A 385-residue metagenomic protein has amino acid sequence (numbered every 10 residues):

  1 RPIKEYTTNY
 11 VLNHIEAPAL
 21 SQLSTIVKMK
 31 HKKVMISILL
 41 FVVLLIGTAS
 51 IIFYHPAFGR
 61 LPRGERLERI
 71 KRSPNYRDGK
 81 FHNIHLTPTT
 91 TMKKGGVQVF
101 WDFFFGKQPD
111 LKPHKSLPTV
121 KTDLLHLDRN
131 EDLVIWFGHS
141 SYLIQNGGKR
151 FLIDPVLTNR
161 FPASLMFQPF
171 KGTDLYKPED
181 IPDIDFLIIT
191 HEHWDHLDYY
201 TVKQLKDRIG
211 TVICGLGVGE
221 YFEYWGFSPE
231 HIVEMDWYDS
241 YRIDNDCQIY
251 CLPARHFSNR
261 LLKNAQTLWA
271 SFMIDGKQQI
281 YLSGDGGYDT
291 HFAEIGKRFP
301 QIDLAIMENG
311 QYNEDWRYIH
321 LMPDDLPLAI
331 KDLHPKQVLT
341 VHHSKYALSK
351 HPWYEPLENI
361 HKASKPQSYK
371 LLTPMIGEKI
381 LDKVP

Functional and structural regions predicted by a protein language model:
V27, H31-F161, M166, K177 (+2 more regions): Metallo-beta-lactamase
S50-R72, Y76, I181, F186 (+2 more regions): Cap/insert and terminal regions of metallo-dependent hydrolase folds
P109-E131, G215-Q278, N359-V384: Metallo-beta-lactamase
S141-Q145, R242-Q301, R317, D324-D325: Catalytic core of the metallo-beta-lactamase
I144, D154, H191, I249 (+4 more regions): Divalent metal-coordination and catalytic microenvironments
P155-L157, E192, A254-R255, G284-G286 (+3 more regions): Active-site metal-binding loops of divalent metal-dependent hydrolases
L157-D174, N259-K263, N313-I319, A347: Acidic/histidine-rich helix-loop elements that form or flank divalent-metal/phosphate-binding sites at the catalytic
Y176-R208, L216, Y221: Di-metal (Zn2+ and/or Mg2+/Mn2+) metal-binding site signature of metallo-dependent hydrolases with the MBL/beta-CASP
